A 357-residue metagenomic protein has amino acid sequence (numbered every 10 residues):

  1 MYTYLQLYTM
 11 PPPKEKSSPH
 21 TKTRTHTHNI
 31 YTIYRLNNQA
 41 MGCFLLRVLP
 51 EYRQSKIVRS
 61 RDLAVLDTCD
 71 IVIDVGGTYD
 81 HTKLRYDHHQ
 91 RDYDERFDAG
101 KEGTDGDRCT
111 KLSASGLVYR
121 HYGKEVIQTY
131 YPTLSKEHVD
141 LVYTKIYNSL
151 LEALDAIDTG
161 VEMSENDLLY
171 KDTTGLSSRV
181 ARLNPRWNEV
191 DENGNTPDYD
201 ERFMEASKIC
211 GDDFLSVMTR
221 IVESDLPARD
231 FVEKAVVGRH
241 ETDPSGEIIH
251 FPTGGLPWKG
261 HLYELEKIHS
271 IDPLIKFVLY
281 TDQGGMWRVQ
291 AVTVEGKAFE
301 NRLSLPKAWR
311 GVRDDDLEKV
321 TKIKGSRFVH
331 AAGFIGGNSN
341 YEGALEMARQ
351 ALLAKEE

Functional and structural regions predicted by a protein language model:
Y2-P185, E300-E357: Replace "Mg2+/Mn2+-dependent" with "divalent metal-dependent
F44, T68, I146, S164-E357: C-terminal accessory domains and tails appended to enzymatic cores
